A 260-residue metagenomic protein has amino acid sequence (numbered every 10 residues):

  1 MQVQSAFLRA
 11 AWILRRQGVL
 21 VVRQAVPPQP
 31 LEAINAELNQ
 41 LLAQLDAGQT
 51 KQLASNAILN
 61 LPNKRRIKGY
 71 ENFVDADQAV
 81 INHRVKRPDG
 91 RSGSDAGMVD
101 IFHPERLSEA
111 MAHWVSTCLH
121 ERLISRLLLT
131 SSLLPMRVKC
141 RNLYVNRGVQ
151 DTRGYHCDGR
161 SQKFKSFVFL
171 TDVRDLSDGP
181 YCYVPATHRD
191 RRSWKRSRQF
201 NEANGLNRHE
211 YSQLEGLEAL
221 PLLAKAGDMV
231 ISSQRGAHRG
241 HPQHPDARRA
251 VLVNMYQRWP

Functional and structural regions predicted by a protein language model:
Q2-A11, R15, R23-R153: Non-heme Fe(II)-dependent double-stranded beta-helix
L38, L170, G236, M255-R258: Short beta-strand segments enriched in hydrophobic/aromatic residues within well-folded beta-rich domains
T152-H156, L217-E218: Short, P/G- and charge-enriched loop/turn segments at secondary-structure junctions
G154-F169: Acidic, His- and aromatic-enriched active-site or binding-groove loops in soluble protein domains that engage sugars
S166, D246-P260: A short hydrophobic beta-strand segment most commonly corresponding to one strand of the jelly-roll/cupin
R174-A237: Double-stranded beta-helix
W194-K195, P242-H244: Short conserved micro-motifs at the rims of enzyme active sites and ligand-binding pockets
